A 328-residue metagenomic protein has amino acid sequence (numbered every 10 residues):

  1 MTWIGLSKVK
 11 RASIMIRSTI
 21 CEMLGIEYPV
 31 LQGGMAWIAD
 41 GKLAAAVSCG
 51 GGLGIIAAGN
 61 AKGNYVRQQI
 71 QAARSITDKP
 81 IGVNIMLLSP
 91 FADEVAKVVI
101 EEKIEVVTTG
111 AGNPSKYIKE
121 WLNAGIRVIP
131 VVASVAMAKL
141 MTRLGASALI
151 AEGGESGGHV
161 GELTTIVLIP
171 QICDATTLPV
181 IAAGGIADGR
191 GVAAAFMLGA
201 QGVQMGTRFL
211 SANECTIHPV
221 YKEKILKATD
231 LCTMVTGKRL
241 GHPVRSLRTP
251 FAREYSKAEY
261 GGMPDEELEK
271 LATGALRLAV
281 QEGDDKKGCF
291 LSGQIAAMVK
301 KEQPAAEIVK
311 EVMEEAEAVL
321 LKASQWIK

Functional and structural regions predicted by a protein language model:
V9-P179: Active-site entrance/lid segments in N-terminal catalytic domains of soluble metabolic enzymes
M35, G185-I186: Active-site metal-binding loops of divalent metal-dependent hydrolases
I166-I181, A187-K328: Conserved active-site-proximal phosphate/metal-binding subdomains
